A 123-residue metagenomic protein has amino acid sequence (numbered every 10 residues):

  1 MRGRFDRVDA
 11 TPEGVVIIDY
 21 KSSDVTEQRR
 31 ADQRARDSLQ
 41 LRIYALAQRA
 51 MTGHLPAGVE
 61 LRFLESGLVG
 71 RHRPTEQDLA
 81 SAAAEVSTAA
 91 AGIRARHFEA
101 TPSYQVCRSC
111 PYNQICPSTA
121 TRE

Functional and structural regions predicted by a protein language model:
M1-E123: RecB-family 4Fe-4S metal-dependent nuclease core
